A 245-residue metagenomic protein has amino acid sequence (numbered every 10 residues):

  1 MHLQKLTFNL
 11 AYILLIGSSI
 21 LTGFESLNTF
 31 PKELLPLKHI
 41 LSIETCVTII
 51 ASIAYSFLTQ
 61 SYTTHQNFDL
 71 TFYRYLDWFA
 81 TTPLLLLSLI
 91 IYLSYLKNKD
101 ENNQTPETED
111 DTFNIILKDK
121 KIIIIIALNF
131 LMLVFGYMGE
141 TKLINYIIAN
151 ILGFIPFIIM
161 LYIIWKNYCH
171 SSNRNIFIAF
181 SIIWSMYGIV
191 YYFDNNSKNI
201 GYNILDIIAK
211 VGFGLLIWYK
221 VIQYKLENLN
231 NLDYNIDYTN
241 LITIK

Functional and structural regions predicted by a protein language model:
M1-L76, T81-K245: Polytopic alpha-helical membrane-helix bundles and their juxtamembrane interface segments in multi-pass membrane
